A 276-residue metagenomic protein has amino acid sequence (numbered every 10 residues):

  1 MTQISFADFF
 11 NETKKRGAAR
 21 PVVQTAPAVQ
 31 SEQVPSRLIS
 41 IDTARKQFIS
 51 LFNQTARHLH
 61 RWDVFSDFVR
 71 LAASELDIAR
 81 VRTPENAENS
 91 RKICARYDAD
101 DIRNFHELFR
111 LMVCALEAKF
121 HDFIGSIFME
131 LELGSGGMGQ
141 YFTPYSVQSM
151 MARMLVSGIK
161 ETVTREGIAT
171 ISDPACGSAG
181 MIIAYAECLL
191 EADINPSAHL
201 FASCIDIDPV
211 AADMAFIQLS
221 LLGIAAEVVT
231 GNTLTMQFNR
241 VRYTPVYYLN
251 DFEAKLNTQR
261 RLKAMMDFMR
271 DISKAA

Functional and structural regions predicted by a protein language model:
T2-G17, P21-V22, A26-D77, L234 (+1 more regions): Class I S-adenosyl-L-methionine
F6-A7, K15, E32-D193: Class I S-adenosyl-L-methionine
V29, F105-F109, D213-I217: Charged/polar, low-hydrophobicity segments characteristic of intrinsically disordered regions and flexible loops
E117-D122, Y185-E191, A215-A226, Q259-A276: Generic hydrophobic segment detector
Y145-Y247: Conserved S-adenosyl-L-methionine
